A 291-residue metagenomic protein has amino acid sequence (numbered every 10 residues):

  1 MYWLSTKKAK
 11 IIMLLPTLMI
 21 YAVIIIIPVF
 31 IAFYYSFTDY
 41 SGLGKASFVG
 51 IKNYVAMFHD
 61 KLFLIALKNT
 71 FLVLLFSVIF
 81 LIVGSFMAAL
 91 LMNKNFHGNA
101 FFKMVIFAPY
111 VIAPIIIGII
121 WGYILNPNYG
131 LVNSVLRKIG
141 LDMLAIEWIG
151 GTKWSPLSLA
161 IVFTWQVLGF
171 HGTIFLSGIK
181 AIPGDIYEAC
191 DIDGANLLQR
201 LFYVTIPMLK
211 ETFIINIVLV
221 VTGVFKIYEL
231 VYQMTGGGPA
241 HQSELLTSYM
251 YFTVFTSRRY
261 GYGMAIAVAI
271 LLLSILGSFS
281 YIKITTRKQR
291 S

Functional and structural regions predicted by a protein language model:
Y2-S291: A structural signal for multi-pass alpha-helical bundles of membrane permease subunits that mediate small-molecule
